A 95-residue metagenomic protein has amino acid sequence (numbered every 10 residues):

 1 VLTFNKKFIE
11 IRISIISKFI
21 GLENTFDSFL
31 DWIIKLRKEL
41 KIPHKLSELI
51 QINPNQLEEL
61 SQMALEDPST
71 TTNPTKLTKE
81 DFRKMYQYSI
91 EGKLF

Functional and structural regions predicted by a protein language model:
V1-E59: Gly/Pro-rich interdomain helix-loop hinge
N53-F95: Short, amphipathic C-terminal "tail helix"
